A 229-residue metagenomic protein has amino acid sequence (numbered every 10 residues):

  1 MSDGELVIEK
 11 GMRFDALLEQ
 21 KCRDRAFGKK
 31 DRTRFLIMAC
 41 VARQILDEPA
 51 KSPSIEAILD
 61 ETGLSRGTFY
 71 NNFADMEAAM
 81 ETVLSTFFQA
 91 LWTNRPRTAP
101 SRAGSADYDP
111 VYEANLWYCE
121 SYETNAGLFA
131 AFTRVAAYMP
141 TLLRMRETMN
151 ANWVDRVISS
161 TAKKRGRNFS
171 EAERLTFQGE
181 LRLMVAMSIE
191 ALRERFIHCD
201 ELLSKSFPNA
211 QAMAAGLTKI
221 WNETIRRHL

Functional and structural regions predicted by a protein language model:
M1-K21, I158-K163, R182-L229: C-terminal peripheral helix-coil segments that are non-catalytic and often amphipathic
L6-V7, A78, T82, P96-T124 (+2 more regions): Hydrophobic alpha-helical connector segments
K21, D47, S52, V83-V111 (+2 more regions): Amphipathic alpha-helical linker/stalk segments
G28, R32, I45, A79-F87 (+3 more regions): Alpha-helical DNA-contacting segments of helix-turn-helix folds
T33, I37-I45, F87, L91 (+1 more regions): Short hydrophobic clusters on alpha-helical segments that form packing/core surfaces in small helical domains
Q44-A78, T82: Helix-turn-helix
R66, Y70-N71, L84, F88-W92 (+2 more regions): Membrane-embedded alpha-helical bundles of multi-pass transporters/translocases, especially carrier/permease families
T93-R95, E120-T124, A130-T133, P140-R167 (+3 more regions): Amphipathic alpha-helical packing segments from all-alpha helical-bundle domains
